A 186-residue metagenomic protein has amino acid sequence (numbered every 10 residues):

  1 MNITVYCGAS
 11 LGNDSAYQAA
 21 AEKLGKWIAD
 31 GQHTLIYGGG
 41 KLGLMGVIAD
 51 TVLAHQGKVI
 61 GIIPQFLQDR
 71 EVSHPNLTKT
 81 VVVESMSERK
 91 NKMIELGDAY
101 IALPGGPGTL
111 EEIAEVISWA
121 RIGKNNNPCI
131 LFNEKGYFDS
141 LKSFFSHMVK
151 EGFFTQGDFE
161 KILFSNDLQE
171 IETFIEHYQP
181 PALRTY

Functional and structural regions predicted by a protein language model:
M1-L96, K135-Q169, Q179-Y186: A cross-family phosphate/adenosyl-ligand binding-site feature
L53, A120-N127, F153-F154: Arginine/glycine-rich "motif VI" loop of SF2 helicases in the C-terminal RecA-like domain
K90-I122, I130, P181-Y186: Active-site/ligand-binding-proximal alpha/beta "capping" segment
N127-K135: Short loop-to-beta-strand entry elements in the cores of soluble alpha/beta enzymes
I175: Hydrophobic "lid"/C-terminal helical patch of Rossmann-like NAD(P)-dependent dehydrogenase/epimerase domains
